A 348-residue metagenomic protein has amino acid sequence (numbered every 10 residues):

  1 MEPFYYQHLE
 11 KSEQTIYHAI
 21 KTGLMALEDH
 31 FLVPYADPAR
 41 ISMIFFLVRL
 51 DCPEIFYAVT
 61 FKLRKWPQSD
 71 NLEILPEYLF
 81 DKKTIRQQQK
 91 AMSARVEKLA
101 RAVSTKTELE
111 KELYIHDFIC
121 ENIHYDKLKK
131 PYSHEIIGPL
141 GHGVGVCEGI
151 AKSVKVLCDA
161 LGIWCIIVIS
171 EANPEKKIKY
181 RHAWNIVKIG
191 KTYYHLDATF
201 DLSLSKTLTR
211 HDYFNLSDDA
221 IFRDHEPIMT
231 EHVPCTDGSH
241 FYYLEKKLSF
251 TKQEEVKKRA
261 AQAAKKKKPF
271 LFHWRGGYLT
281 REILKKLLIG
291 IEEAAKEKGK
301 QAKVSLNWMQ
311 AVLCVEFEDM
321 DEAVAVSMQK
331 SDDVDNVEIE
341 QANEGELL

Functional and structural regions predicted by a protein language model:
M1-R95, H273, Y278-L348: Linear, non-domain "peripheral" regions
Y78-P139: Secondary-structure boundary elements
F80, N122-D126, A172-K176, F200-L204 (+1 more regions): Solvent-exposed loop/turn segments at secondary-structure junctions within structured extracellular/periplasmic domains
G138-G143, A172-P174: Conserved short loop/turn motifs at secondary-structure junctions
H142-V146, I150: Secondary-structure capping and boundary motifs in well-ordered enzyme cores
G149-I221: Hydrophobic/aromatic-rich core segments of domains that either
H182, K267, Q310-C314: Active-site lining segments that contact anionic ligands and/or coordinate catalytic metals
Y213-S305: Metal-dependent nuclease catalytic core centered on acidic motifs
